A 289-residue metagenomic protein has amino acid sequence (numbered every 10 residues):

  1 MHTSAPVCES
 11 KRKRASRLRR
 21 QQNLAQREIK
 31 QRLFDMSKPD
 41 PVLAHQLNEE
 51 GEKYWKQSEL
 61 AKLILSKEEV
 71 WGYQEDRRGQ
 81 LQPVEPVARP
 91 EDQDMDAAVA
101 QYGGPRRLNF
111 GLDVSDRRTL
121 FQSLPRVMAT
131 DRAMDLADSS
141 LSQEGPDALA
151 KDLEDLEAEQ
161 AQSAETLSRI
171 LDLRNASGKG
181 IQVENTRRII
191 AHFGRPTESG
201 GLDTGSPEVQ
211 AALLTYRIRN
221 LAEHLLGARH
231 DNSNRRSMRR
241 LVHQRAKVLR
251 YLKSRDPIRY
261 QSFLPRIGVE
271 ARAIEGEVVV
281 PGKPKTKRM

Functional and structural regions predicted by a protein language model:
H2-M289: Mature, matrix/stroma-exposed regions of nuclear-encoded mitochondrial and chloroplast proteins
